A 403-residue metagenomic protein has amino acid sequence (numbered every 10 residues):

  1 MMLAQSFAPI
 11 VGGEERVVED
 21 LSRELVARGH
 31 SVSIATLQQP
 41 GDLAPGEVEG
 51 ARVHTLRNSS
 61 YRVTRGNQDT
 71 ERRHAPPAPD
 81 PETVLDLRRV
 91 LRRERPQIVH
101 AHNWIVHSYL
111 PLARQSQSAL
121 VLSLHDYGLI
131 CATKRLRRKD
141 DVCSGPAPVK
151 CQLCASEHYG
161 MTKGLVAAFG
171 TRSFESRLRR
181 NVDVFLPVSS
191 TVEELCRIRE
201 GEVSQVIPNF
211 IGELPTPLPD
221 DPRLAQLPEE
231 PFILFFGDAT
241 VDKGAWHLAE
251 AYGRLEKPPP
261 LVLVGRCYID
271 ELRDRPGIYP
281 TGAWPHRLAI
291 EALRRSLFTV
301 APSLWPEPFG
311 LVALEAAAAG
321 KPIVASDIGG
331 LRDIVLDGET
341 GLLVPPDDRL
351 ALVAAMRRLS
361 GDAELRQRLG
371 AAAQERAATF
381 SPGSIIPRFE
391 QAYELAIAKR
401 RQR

Functional and structural regions predicted by a protein language model:
M1-D42, G46-A51, S116-A119, V184 (+1 more regions): N-terminal subdomain of nucleotide-sugar transferases
R16, D238-R254, L350: A conserved mid-protein helix/loop that constitutes part of the nucleotide-sugar donor-binding site
R89, G128, S144-V184: Membrane-proximal helix-turn-helix segments that form the acceptor-binding/catalytic region of lipid-linked
T191, F210: Carbohydrate-associated surface elements
D270-A292: Nucleotide-activated donor-binding/catalytic signature segment of Leloir-type glycosyltransferases, i.e., the conserved
L272, I328-G338, L342-L343: Short acidic/histidine- and often glycine-rich active-site loop of Leloir-type glycosyltransferases that engages
R294-P308, K321: Acidic donor-binding loop of glycosyltransferase active sites
D337-G338, L342-R349, R358-E364: Conserved acidic donor-binding segment of nucleotide-sugar-dependent glycosyltransferases
